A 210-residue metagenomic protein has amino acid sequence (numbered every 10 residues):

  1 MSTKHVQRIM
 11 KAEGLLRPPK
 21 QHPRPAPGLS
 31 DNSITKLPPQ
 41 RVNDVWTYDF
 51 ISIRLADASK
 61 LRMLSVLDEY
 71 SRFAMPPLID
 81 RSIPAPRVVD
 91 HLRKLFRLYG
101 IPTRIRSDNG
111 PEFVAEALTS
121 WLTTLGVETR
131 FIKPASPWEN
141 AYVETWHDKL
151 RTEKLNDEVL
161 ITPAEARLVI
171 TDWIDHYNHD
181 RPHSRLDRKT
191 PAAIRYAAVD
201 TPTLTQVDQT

Functional and structural regions predicted by a protein language model:
M1-V45, S136, T190-T201: Basic, flexible linker segments flanking DNA-binding modules in nucleic acid-interacting mobile-element proteins
H5, I9, E13-R17, F96-Y99 (+3 more regions): A generic secondary-structure signal for well-formed alpha-helical elements
I9-E13, L95, A117, W121-L125: Alpha-helical structural signal in soluble globular domains
R17, E128-T129: Hydrophobic beta-strand scaffold residues
V45-R97, I101-P111, I132: A short, conserved beta-strand element enriched in hydrophobic/aromatic residues
I105-L122, T129-R151, T162-T171, A193-I194: RNase H-like two-metal-ion nuclease catalytic core shared by retroviral integrases and related mobile-element nucleases
L125-V127, D148-T210: C-terminal domain-tail junction helix/linker
